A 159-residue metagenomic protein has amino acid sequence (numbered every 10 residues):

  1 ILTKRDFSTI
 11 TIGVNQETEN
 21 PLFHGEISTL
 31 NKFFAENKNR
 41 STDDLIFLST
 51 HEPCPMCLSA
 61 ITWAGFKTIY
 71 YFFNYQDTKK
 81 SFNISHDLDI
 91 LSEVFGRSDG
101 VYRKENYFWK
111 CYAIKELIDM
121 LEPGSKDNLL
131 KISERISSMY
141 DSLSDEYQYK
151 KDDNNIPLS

Functional and structural regions predicted by a protein language model:
I1-D6: Short beta-strand scaffold segments in enzyme catalytic cores
S8, M56, T78-K80: Eukaryotic short linear interaction motifs
S8-E17: Short beta->alpha transition motifs characteristic of CBS
Q16-N31: A short, polar/charged loop-to-alpha-helix boundary motif
R40-D44: Short helix-loop-beta connector
L48-K67: Local cysteine-cluster metal-coordination motifs and their immediate loop/turn environment, predominantly Fe-S cluster
A64-S159: Zinc-dependent deaminase
